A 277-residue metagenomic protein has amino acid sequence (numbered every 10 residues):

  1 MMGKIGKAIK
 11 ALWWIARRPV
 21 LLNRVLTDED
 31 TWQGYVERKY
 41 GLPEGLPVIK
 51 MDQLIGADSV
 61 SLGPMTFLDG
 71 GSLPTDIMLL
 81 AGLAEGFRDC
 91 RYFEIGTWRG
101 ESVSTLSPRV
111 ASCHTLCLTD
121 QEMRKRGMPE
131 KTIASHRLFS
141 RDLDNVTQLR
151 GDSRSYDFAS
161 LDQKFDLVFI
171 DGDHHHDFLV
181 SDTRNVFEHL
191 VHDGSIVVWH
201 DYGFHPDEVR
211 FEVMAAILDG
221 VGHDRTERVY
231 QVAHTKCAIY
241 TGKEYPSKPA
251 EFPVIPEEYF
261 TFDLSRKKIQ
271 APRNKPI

Functional and structural regions predicted by a protein language model:
M1-P64, P246-I277: Membrane-proximal basic amphipathic "stem/tether" segments
P64-F67, G71, I77-I277: S-adenosylmethionine/decaboxylated-SAM
